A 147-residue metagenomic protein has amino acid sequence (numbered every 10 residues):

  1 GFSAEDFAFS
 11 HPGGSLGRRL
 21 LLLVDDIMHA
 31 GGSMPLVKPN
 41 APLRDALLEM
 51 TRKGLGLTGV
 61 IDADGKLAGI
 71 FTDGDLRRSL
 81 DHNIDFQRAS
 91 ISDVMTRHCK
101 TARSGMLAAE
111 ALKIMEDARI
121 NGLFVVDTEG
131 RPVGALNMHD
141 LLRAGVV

Functional and structural regions predicted by a protein language model:
G1-D26: Internal, active-site/partner-interface "lid" segment
L22-M34, R88-C99: Bateman (tandem CBS) regulatory domains
L36-G54, I61, L80, T101-I120 (+2 more regions): The conserved cystathionine-beta-synthase
G54-L55, G69: Glycine- and Gly-Pro-enriched alpha-helical subdomains that act as flexible, kink-prone "lid/hinge" or packing modules
V60, A68, H82: Acidic, glycine-rich loop-and-beta core segments that form the ion-binding/anion-interacting portion of active sites
G69-T72, V133-L141: Short hydrophobic beta-strand motif reused across regulatory alpha/beta modules
D75-A89, L141-V147: A short, polar/charged loop-to-alpha-helix boundary motif
R78, D85-R97, S104-A108: Short alpha-helical segments enriched in small residues
